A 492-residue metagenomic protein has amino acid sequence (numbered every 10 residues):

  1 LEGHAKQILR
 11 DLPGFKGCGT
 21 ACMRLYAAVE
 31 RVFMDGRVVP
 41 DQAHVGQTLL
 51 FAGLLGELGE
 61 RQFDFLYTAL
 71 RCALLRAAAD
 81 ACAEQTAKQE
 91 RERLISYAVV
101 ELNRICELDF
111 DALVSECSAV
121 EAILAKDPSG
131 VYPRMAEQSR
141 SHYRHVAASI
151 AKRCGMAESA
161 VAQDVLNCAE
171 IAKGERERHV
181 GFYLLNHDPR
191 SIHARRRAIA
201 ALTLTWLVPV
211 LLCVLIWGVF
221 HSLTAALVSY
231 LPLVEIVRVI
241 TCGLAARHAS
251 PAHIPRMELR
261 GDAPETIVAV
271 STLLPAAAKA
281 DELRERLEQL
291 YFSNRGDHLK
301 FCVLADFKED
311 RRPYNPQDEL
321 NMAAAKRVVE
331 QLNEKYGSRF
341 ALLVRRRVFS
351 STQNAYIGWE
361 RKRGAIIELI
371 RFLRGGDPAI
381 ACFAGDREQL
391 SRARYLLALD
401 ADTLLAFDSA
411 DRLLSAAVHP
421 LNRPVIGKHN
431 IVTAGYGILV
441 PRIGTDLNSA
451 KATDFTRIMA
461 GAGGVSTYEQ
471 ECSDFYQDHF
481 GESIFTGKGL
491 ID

Functional and structural regions predicted by a protein language model:
G3, L25-V38, A52: Active-site activation/catalytic loop segments of kinase-like enzymes and analogous catalytic loops in related
G3-G14, R31-M34, W217, C242 (+3 more regions): Conserved helix-loop functional segments at active or binding sites
L9-L25, E30-F33, D80-A81, K488-D492: Short, intrinsically disordered, charge-balanced linker/junction segments flanking boundaries in proteins
F15-G19, D35-G36, L273-A278: Short, contiguous acidic/charged loop-to-helix segments that flank catalytic cores in large enzymes
E30-M34, I216, P264-E265, D408: Secondary-structure-rich domain cores
P40-R196, P251-D492: Internal catalytic domains of large membrane-associated glycosyltransferases
A77, H193-I240, P441-R442: Alpha-helical bilayer-embedded segments of polytopic membrane proteins, i.e., transmembrane/intramembrane helices
S222-L244, H248-A249, F307-D310, L320-L332: Carboxylate/His-rich catalytic cores and anion/metal-binding grooves
